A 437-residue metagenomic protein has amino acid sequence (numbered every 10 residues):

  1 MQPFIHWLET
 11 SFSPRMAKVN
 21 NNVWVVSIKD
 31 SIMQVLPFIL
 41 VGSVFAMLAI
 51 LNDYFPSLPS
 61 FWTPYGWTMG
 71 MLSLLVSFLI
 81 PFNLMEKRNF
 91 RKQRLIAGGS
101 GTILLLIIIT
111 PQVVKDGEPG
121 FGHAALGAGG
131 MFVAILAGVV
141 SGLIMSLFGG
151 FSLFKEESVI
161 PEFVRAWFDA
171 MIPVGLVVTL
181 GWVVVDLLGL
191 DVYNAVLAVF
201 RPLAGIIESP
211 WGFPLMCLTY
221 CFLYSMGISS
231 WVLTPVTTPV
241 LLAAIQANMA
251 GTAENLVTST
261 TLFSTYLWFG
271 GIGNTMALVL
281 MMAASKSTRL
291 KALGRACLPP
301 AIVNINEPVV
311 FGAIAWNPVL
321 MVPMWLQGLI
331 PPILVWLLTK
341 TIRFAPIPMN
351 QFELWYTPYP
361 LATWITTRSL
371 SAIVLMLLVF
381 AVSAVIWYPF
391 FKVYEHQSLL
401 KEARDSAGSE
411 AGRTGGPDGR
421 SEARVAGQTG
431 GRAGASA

Functional and structural regions predicted by a protein language model:
Q2-K18, M249-E254, V310-G427, A435-A437: Transmembrane alpha-helical segments and their short flanking loops that form helix-hairpins/helix-helix interfaces
L8-A17, Q246-G328: Helix-loop-helix junctions within the multi-pass membrane cores of secondary transporters/permeases
T10-S31, E156-R165, P308: Cytosolic juxtamembrane amphipathic/interface segments immediately preceding and feeding into a transmembrane helix
A17-S152: Early transmembrane hairpin of solute transport permeases
V23, S31, P37-I39, S43-T63 (+4 more regions): Helix-loop-helix hairpins and the membrane-proximal interhelical loops of multi-pass alpha-helical transport proteins
V35-A49, L75-N83, S100-Q112, A134-S146 (+5 more regions): Hydrophobic core segments of alpha-helical transmembrane domains in multi-pass membrane transport and ion-translocation
A49-T63, F90-R94, L106-G129, K155-E162 (+4 more regions): Inter-helical loop and helix-membrane interface segments of multi-pass membrane transporters/permeases
Q93, G99, T110-W211, L223: Membrane-interface helix-loop-helix junctions at boundaries between adjacent transmembrane segments
